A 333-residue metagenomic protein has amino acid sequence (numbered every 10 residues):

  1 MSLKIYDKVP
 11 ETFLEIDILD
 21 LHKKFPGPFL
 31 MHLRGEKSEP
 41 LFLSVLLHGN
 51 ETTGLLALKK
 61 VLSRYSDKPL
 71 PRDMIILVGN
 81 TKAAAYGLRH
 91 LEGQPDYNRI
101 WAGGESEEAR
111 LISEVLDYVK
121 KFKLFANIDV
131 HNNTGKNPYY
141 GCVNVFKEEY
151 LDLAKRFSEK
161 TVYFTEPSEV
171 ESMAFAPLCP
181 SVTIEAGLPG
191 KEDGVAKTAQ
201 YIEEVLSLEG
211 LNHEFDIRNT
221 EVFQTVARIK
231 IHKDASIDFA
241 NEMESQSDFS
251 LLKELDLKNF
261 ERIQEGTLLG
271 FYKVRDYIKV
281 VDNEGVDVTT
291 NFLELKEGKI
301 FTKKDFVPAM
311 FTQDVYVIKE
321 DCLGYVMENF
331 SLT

Functional and structural regions predicted by a protein language model:
M1-T333: Structured catalytic-domain cores with a bias toward divalent-metal coordination
